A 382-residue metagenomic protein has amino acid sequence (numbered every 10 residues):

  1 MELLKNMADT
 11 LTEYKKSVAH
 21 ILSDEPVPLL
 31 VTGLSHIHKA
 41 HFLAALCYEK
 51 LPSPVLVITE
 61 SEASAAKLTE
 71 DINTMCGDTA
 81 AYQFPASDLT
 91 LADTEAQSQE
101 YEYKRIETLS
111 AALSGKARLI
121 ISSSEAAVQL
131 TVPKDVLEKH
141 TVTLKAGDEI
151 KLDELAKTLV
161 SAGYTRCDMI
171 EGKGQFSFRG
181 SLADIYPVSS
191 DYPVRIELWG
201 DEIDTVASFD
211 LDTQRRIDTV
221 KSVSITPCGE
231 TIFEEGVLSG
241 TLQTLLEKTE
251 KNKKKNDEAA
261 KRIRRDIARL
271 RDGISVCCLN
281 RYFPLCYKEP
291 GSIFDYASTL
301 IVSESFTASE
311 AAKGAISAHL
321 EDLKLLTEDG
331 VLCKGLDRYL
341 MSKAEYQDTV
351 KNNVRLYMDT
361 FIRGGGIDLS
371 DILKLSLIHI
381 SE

Functional and structural regions predicted by a protein language model:
M1-L377, S381: ASCE RecA-like P-loop NTPase motor cores that couple ATP hydrolysis to mechanical translocation on nucleic acids
